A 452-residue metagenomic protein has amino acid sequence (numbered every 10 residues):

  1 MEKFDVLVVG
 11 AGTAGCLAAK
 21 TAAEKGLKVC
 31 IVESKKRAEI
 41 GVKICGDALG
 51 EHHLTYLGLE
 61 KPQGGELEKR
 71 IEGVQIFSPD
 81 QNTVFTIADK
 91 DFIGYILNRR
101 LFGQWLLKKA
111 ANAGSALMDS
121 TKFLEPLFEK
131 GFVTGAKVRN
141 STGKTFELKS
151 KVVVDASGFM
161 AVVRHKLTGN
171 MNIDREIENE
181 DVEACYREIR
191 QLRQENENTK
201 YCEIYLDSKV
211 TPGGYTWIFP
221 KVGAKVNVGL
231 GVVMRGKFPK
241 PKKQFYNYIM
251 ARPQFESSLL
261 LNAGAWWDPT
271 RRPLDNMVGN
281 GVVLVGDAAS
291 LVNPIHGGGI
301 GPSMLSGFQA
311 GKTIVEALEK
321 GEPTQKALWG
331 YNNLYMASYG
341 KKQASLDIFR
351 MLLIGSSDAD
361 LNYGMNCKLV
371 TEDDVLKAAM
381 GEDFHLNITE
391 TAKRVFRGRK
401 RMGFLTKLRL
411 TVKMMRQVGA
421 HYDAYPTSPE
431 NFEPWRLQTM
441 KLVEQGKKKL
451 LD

Functional and structural regions predicted by a protein language model:
M1-A14: Beta1/beta-strand and adjacent pyrophosphate-binding region of the FAD-binding site in flavoprotein oxidoreductases
L7, A23-K43: Glycine-rich FAD pyrophosphate-binding loop
K36-Q75: N-terminal FAD cofactor-binding segment of flavoenzymes
K43-G46, I93-I96, Y215, A289-G301: Glycine-rich phosphate/pyrophosphate-binding beta-alpha loops
D89-K108, V233-P241: Short beta-strand to alpha-helix junction loop
K109-F255, S290: Predominantly flavin-linked oxidoreductase catalytic cores and closely associated redox partners
F123, G236-T313, L318-E319, Q325-S338 (+1 more regions): FAD/FMN-dependent oxidoreductases across multiple families
V315-D452: C-terminal helical "tail/cap" subdomain of flavin- and related membrane-associated enzymes
